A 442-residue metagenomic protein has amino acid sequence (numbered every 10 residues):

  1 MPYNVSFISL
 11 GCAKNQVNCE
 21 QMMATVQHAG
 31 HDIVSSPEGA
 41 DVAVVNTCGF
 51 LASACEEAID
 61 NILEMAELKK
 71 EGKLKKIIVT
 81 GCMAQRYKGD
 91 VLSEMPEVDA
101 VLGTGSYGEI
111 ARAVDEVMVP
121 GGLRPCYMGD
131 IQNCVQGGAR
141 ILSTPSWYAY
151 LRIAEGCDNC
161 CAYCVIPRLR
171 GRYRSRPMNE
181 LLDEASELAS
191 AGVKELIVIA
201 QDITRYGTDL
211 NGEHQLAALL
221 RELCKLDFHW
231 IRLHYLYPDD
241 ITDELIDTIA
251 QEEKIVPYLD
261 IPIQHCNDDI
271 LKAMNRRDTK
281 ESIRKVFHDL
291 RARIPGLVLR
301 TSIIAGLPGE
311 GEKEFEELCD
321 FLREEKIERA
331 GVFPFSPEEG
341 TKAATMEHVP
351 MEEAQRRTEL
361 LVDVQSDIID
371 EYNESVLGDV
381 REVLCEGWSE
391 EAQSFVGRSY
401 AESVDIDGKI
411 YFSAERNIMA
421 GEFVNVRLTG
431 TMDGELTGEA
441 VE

Functional and structural regions predicted by a protein language model:
M1-Y206, E244, L259, E281-A292 (+4 more regions): Proteins enriched for Cys/Gly/acidic motifs involved in redox and nucleic-acid/cofactor modification
V5, V42-A43, A149, L196 (+7 more regions): Conserved beta-strand core positions
G49-F50, R170-G171, L210-E213, K272-D278 (+1 more regions): Short glycine-enriched, charge-decorated loop/helix-capping segments at active-site entrances that position
I77-V79, R86, S190-K313, R323: Conserved SAM/AdoMet-binding glycine-rich loop
S93-E109, A217-F228, Q251-V256, E317-R329 (+1 more regions): Structural recognition of alpha->loop->beta junctions
M95-P96, V117-P120, H214-L216, I249-Q251 (+1 more regions): Short, hinge-like loop/turn segments at secondary-structure boundaries
L181, V198, L233, I261 (+6 more regions): Conserved, mostly hydrophobic/aromatic
P337, T345-E442: Terminal RNA-binding accessory module
